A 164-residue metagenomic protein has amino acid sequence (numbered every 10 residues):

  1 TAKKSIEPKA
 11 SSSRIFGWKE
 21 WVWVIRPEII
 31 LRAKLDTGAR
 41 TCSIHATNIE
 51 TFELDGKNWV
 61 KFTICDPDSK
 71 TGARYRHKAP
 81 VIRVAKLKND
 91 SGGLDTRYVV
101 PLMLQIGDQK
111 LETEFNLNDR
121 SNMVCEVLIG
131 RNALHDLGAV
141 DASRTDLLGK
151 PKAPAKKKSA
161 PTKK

Functional and structural regions predicted by a protein language model:
T1-K164: Pepsin/retropepsin-fold aspartyl endopeptidases
